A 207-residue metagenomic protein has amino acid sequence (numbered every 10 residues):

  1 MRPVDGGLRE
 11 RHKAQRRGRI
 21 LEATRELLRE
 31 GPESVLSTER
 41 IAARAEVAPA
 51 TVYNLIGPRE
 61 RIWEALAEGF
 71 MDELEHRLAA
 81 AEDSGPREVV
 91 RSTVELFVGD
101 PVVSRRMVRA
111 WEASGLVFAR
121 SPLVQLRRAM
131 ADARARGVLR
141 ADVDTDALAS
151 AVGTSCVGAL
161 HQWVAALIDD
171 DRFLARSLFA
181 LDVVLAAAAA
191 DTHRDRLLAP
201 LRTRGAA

Functional and structural regions predicted by a protein language model:
M1-R2, S92, R128-R136, A165-A207: C-terminal peripheral helix-coil segments that are non-catalytic and often amphipathic
M1-R44, E60-E64: Basic, helix-initiating cap at the start of DNA-binding domains
A23-L27, S92, L96, S155: Short amphipathic alpha-helical elements of helix-turn-helix/winged-helix folds
L28, I56, R61-F70, M107 (+2 more regions): Alpha-helical DNA-contacting segments of helix-turn-helix folds
S37, S104-R109, V138, D142 (+1 more regions): Short, hydrophobic secondary-structure boundary micro-motifs
A45-I56: Short hydrophobic/aromatic patch on the recognition helix
A65, E75-R106, A113-S114, A149-V152 (+1 more regions): Hydrophobic alpha-helical connector segments
E75, W111-V138, T145-H161, A175: Amphipathic alpha-helical packing segments from all-alpha helical-bundle domains
